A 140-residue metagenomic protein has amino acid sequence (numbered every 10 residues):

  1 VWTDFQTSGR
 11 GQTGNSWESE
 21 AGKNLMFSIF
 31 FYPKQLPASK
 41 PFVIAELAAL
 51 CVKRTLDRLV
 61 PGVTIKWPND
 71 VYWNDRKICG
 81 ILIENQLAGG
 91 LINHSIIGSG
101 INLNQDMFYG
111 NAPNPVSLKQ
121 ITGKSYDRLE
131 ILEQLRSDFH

Functional and structural regions predicted by a protein language model:
V1-R58: N-terminal lobe of the biotin/lipoate ligase/transferase fold
T3, V63-W67: General beta-strand structural signal in soluble alpha/beta enzymes
K34-S39, V43-V63, W73-H140: Long, positively charged amphipathic alpha-helical accessory segments at protein N-termini or as interdomain linkers
